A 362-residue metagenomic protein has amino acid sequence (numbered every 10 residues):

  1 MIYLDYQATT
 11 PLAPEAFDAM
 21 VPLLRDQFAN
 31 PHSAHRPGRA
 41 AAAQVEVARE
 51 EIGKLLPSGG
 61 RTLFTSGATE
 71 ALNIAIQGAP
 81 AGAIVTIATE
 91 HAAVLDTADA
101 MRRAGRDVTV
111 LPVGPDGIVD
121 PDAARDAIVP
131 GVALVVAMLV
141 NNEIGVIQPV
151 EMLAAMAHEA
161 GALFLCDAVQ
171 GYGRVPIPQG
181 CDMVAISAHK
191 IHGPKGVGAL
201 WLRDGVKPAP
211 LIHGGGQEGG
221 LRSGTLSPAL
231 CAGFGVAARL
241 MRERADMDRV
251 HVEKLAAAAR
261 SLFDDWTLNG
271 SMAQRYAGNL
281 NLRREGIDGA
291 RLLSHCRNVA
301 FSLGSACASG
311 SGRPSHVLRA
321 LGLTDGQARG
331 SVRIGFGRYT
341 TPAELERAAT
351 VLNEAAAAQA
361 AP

Functional and structural regions predicted by a protein language model:
M1-P362: Pyridoxal 5′-phosphate
